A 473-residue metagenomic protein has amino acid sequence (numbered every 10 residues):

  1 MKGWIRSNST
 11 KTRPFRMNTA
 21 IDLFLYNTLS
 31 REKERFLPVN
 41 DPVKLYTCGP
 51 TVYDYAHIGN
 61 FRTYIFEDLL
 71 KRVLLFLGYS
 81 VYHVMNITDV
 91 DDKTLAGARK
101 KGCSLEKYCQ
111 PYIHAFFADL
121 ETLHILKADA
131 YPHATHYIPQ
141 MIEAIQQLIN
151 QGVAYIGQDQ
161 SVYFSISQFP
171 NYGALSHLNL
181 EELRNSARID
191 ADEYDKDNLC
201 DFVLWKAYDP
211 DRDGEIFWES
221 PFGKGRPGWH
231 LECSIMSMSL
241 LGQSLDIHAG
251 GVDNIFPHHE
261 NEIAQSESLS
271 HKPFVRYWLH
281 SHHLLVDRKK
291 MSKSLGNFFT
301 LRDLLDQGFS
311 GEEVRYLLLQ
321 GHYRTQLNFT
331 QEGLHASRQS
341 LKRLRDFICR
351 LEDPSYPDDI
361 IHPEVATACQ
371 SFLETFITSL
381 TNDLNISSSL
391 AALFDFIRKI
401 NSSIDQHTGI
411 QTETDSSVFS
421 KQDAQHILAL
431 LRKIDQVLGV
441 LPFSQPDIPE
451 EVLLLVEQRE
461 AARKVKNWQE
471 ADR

Functional and structural regions predicted by a protein language model:
W4-R6, R13-Y53, Y64, D68 (+2 more regions): Alpha-helical recognition segments enriched in aromatics with Gly/Pro capping that present substrate-recognition
W4-T12, M17, F298-R473: Structural preference for alpha-helix termini/caps and helix-kink/transition segments
S30-H124: N-terminal, positively charged nucleic-acid-binding surface of large information/translation enzymes
I87-D92, I113-F116, L126-M141, D159-Q168: Short, glycine/charge-rich beta-strand/loop segments that flank catalytic centers and engage negatively charged groups
K101-K107, A128, R324-N328: Short, polar/flexible loop-turn hinges at active-site or ligand-entry regions and domain interfaces
